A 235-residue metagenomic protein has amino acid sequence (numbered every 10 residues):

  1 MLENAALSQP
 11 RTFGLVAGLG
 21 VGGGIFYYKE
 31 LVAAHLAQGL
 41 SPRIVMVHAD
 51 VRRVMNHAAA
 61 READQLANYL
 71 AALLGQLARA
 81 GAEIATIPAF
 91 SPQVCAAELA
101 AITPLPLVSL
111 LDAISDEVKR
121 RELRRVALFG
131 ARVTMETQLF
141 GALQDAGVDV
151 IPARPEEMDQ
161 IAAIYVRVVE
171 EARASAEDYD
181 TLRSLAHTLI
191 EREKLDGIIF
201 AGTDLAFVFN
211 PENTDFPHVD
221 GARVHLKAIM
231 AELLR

Functional and structural regions predicted by a protein language model:
M1-R235: Non-catalytic structural scaffold of enzyme domains
